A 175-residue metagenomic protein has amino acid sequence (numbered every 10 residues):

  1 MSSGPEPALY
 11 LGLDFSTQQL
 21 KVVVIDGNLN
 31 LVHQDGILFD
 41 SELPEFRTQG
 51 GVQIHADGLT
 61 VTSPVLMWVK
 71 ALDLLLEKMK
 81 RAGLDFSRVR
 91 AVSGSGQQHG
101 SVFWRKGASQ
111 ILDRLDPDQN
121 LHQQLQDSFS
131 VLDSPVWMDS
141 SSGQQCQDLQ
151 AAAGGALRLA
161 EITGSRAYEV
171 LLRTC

Functional and structural regions predicted by a protein language model:
M1-P7, L72, A82: Short, positively charged
S2-Q34, A91-S95, H99-W104: Gly/Thr-rich phosphate-binding beta-strand-loop-beta motif of the actin/hexokinase/Hsp70
L31-V32, E42, Q110-I111: Eukaryotic short linear interaction motifs
H33-I37, S134: Short hydrophobic alpha-helix segments
I37-E45: A short acidic/small-residue loop/turn micro-motif
T48-I54, G58-C175: Glycine-rich phosphate-binding/catalytic subdomain of phosphoryl-transfer and nucleotide/sugar-phosphate-processing
